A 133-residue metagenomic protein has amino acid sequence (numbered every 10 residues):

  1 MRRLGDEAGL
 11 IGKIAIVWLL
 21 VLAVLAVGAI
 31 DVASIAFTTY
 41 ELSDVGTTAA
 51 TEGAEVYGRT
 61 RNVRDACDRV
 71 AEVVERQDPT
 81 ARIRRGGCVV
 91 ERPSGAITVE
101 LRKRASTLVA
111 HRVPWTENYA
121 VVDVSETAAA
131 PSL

Functional and structural regions predicted by a protein language model:
M1-D68: Alpha-helical assembly-interface signal, strongest on the long, hydrophobic N-terminal helix that forms
V63-L133: Short, conserved structural patches
